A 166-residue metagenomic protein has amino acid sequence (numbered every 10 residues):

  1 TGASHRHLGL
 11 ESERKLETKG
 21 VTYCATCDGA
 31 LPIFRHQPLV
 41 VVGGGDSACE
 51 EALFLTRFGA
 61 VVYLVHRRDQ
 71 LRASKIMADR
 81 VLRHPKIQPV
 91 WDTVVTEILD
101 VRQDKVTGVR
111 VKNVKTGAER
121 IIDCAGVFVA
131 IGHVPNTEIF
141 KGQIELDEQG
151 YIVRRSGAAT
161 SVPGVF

Functional and structural regions predicted by a protein language model:
S4, G9, R14-I33, I131-F166: FAD-site-proximal beta/loop scaffold in flavoenzymes
T18, R35-P38, F58-A60, P85 (+2 more regions): Short coil/turn connectors at secondary-structure junctions
T22, V40, Y63-V65, V90 (+1 more regions): Hydrophobic/aromatic beta-strand patches that form the interior of the parallel beta-sheet core in alpha/beta enzyme
G43-G45: Glycine-rich Rossmann-fold phosphate-binding loop(s) that bind the pyrophosphate of adenine dinucleotide cofactors
A48-C49: N-terminal Rossmann-fold NAD(P) dinucleotide-binding loop
T56-S156: A Rossmann-like FAD-binding core segment of flavoenzymes
